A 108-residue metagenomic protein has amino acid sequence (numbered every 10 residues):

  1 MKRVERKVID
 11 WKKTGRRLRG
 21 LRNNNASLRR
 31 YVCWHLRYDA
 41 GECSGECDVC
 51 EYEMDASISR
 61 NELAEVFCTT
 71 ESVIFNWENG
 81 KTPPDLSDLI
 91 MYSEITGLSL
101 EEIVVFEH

Functional and structural regions predicted by a protein language model:
M1-A56: A short, Lys/Arg-rich alpha-helix, primarily the initiator
M1-I9, A56-S57, N76, T82 (+2 more regions): Short, charged recognition helix plus adjacent turn of helix-turn-helix-like nucleic-acid-binding domains
G15-L18, I58-F67, T82: Short, conserved structural micro-motifs that define repeat-unit consensus positions and nucleotide-binding loops
L18, L63-A64, I74-W77, I103: Conserved hydrophobic/aromatic packing and binding residues within compact polymer-binding modules
R19, C50, N61, S72 (+1 more regions): Residues within the helices of the helix-turn-helix
V66-C68, D85-E102: DNA major-groove recognition helix of helix-turn-helix/homeodomain DNA-binding modules
F67-P84: Recognition helix of helix-turn-helix/homeodomain-like DNA-binding domains that insert into the DNA major groove
